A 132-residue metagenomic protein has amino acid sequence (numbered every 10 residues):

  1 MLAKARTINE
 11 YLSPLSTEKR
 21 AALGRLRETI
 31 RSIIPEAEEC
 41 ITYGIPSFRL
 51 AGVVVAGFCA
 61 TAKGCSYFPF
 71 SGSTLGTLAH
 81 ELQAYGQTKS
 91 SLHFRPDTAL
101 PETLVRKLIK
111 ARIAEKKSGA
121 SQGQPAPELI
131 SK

Functional and structural regions predicted by a protein language model:
M1-K132: Charge-dense, helix-prone N-terminal extensions
